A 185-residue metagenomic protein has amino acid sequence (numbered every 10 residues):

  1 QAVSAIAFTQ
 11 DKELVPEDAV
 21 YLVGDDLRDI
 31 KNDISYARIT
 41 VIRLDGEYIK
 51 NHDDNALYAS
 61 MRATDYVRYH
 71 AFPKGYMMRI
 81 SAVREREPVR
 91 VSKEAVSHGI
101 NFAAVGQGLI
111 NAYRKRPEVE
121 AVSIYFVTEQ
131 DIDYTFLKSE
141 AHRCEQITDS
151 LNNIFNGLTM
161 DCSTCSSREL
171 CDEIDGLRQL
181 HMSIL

Functional and structural regions predicted by a protein language model:
Q1-V122: Long, charged N-terminal interaction/targeting segments
A5-A7, A71, I124-F126, D133-F136 (+1 more regions): Intrinsic disorder/low-structure terminal segments
D18, D131-D133, S139, N152: Generic intrinsically disordered, low-complexity segments enriched for polar/acidic and small residues
R116-Y134, E169: Long, highly charged low-complexity segments enriched in Glu/Asp and Lys/Arg with interspersed Ser/Thr
S139-M182: Cysteine-cluster motifs in flexible loop/terminal segments that predominantly coordinate metals
